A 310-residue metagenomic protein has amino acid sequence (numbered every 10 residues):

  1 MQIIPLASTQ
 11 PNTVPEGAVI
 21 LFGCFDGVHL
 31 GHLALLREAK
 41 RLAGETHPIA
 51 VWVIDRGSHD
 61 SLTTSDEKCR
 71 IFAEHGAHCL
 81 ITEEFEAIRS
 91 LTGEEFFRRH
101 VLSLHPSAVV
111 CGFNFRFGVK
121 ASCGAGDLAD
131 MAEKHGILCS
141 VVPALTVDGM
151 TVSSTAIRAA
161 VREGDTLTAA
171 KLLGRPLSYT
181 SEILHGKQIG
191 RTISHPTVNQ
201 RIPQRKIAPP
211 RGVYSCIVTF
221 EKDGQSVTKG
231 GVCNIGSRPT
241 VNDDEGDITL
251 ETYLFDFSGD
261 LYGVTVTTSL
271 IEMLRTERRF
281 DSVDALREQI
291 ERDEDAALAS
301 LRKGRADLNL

Functional and structural regions predicted by a protein language model:
M1-Q10, I81-T82: Short acidic-hydrophobic, aromatic-tinged amphipathic segments that line or gate anion-handling sites
T9-T64: N-terminal catalytic cores of NTP/NDP-binding nucleotidyl/phosphoryl-transfer enzymes
L21-G23, W52-I54, L80-E84, A108-F113 (+1 more regions): Short beta-strands and strand-loop turn motifs
H29, F72, V109, A169 (+2 more regions): Residue-level signal for inorganic ion chemistry
K68-T82: A glycine-rich helix N-cap at a beta->alpha junction
I88-P196, D281-A285, E291: Classical nucleotidyltransferase
K187-L310: Phosphate/ribose-recognition catalytic cores of enzymes acting on nucleotide-derived substrates
